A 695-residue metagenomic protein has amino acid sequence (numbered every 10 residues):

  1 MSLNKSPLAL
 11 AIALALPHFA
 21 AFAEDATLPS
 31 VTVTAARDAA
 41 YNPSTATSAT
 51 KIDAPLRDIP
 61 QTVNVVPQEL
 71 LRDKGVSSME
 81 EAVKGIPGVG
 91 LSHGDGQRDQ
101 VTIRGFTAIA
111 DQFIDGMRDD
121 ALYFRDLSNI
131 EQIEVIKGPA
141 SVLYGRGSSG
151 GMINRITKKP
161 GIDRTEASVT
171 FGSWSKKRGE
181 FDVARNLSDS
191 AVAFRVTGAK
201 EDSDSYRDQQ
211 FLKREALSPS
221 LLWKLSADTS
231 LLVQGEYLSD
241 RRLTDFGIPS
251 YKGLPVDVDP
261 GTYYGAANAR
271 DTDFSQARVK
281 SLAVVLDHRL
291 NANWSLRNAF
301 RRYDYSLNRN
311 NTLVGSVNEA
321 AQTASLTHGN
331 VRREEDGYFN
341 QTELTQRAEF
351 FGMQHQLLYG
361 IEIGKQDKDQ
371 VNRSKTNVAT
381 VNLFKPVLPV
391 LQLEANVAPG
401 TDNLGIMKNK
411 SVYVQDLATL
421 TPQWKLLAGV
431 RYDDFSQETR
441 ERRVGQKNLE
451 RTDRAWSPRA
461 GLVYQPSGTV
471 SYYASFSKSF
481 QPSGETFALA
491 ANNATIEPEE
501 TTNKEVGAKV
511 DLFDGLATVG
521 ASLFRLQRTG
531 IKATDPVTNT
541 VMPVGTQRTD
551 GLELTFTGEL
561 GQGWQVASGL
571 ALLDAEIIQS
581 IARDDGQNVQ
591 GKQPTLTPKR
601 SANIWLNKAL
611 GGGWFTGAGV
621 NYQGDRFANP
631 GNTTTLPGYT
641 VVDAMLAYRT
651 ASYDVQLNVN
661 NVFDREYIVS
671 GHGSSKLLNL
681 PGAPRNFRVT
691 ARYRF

Functional and structural regions predicted by a protein language model:
L28-D163, A167-V169, V506, G673: Acidic, small-polar-rich N-terminal luminal/periplasmic segments of exported/outer-membrane proteins
S128-E131, V142-P219, L225-T229, K280 (+1 more regions): Outer-membrane beta-barrel translocator/receptor signature
E201-S205, S218-K224, D228-R289, R302-E335 (+3 more regions): Acidic/polar loop-and-plug regions of large Gram-negative outer-membrane beta-barrel proteins
L222-S226, E335, Q354-Q356, E362-Q366 (+6 more regions): Structural signature of Gram-negative outer-membrane beta-barrels, strongest in the C-terminal barrel of TonB-dependent
L282-D304, H328-R440: Face-selective signature of the C-terminal outer-membrane beta-barrel domain
V285-R301, Y305-N311, S471-Y473, P498-I581 (+1 more regions): Membrane-embedded beta-barrel scaffold of Gram-negative outer-membrane proteins
L357, K504, P594-F695: Conserved C-terminal beta-signal and adjacent last beta-strands/turns of outer-membrane beta-barrel proteins
R525-Q527, P543-P630, D664-E666, T690-R694: Gram-negative outer-membrane beta-barrel transporters
